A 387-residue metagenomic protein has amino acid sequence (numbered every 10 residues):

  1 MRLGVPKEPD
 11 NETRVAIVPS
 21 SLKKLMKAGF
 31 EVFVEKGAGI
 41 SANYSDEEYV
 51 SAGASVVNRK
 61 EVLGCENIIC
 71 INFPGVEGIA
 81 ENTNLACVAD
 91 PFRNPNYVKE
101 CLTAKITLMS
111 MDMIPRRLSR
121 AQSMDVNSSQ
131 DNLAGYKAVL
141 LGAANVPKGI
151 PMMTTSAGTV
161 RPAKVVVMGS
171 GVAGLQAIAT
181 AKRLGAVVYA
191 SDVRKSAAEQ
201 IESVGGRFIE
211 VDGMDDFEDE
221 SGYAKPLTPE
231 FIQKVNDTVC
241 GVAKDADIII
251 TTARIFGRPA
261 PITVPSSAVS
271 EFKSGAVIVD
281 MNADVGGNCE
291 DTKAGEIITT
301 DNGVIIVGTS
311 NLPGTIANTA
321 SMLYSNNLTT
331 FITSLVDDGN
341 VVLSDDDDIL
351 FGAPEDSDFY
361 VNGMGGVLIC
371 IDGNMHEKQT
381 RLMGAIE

Functional and structural regions predicted by a protein language model:
R2, V76-K164: Glycine/serine-rich phosphate-binding loop and adjoining beta1-alpha1 elements at the start of nucleotide-handling
R2-E100, A104: An N-terminal-biased, well-structured beta-alpha scaffold segment characteristic of Rossmann-like dinucleotide-binding
K7-Y44, P151-V242: Glycine-rich phosphate/diphosphate-binding loop of Rossmann-like nucleotide-binding domains
E12-A16, E77-I79, C87, G222 (+2 more regions): Glycine/threonine-rich flexible loop motifs
G53-L63, P74, D219-I249, A253-S266 (+3 more regions): A structured beta-alpha segment of the ubiquitous adenosine-cofactor-binding alpha/beta core
F92-Q122, R258-L312: Rossmann-fold NAD(P)-binding glycine/threonine-rich loop
L118-S156, A283, C289-E387: Adenosine-phosphate binding glycine-rich loop
